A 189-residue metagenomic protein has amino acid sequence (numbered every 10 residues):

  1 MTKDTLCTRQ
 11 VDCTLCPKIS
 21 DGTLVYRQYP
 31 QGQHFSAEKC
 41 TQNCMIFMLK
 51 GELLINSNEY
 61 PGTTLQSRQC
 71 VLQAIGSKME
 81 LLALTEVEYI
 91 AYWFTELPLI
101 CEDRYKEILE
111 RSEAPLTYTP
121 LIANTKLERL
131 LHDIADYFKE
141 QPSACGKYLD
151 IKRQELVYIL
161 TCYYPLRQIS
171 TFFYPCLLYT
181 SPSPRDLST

Functional and structural regions predicted by a protein language model:
M1-I19, E140: A short, N-terminal "cap"/entry segment at the start of jelly-roll beta-barrel domains of the cupin/DSBH fold
P17-S112: N-terminal regulatory/effector-sensing and dimerization cores that precede helix-turn-helix DNA-binding domains
I55, L160-Y164, P184: Hydrophobic recognition helices of helix-based DNA-binding modules
Y105-I159, R167: Amphipathic alpha-helical segments enriched in hydrophobic/aromatic residues interleaved with Lys/Arg
Y179-T189: Single conserved hydrophobic/aromatic residue that forms the stacking wall/gate of nucleotide- or nucleobase-binding
